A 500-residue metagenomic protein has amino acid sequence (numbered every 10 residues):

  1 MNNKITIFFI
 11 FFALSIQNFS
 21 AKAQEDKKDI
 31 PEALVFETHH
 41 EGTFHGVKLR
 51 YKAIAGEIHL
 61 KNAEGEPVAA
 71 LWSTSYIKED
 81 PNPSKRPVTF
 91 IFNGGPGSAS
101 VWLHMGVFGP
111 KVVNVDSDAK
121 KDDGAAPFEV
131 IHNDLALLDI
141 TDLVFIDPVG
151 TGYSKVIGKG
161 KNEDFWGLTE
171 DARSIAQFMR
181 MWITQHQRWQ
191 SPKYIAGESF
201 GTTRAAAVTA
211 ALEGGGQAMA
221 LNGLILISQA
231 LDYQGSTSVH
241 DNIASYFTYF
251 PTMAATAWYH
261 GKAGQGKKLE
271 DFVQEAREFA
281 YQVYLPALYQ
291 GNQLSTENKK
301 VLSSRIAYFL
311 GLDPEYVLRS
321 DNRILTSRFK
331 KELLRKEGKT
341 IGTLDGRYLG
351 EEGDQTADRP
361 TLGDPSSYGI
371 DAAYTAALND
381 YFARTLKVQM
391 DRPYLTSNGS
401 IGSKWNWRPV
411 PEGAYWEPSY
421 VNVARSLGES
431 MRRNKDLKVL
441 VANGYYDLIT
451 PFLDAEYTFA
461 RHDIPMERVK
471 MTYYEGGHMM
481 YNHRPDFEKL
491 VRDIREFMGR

Functional and structural regions predicted by a protein language model:
E25, G65-D164: N-terminal cap/lid subdomain of alpha/beta-hydrolase-fold enzymes
V112-N114, T209, E213-F309: A catalytic-pocket lid/entrance helix-loop region that shapes and gates access to the active site across common
L138, P148, F165-T184: Alpha/beta-hydrolase active-site loop
Q187-F200: Alpha/beta-hydrolase fold nucleophile elbow
G197-A210: Glycine-rich nucleophile elbow surrounding the catalytic serine of serine-hydrolase chemistry
Q293-I449: Alpha/beta-hydrolase fold catalytic core
D463-M479: Catalytic histidine neighborhood in serine/cysteine hydrolases with alpha/beta-hydrolase-type architecture
G477-F487: Catalytic histidine-centered segment of alpha/beta-hydrolase-like enzymes
